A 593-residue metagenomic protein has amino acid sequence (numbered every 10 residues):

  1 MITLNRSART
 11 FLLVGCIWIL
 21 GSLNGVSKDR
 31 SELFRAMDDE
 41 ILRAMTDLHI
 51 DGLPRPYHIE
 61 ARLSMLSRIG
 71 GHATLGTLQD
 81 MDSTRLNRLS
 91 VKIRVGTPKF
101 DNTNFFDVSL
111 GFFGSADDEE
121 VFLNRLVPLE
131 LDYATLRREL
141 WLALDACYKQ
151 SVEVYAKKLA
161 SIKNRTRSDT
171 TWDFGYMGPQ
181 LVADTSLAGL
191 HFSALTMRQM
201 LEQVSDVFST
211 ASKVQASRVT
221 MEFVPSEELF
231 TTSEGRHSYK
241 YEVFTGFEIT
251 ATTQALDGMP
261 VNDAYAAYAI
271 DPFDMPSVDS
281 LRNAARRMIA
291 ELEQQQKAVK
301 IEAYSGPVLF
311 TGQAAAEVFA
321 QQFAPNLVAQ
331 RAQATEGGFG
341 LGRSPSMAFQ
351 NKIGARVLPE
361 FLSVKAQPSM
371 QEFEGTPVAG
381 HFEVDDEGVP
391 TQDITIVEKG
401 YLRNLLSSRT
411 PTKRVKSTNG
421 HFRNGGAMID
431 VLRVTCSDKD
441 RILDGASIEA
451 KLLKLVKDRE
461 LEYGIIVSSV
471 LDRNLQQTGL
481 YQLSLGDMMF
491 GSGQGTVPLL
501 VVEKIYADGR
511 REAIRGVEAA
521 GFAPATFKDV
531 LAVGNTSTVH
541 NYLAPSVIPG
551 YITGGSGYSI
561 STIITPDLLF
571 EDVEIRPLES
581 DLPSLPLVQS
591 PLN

Functional and structural regions predicted by a protein language model:
M1-L12: Bacterial N-terminal signal peptides that target proteins for export
F11-S22: Bacterial N-terminal signal peptides
L23-V384, Q392-D393, E398-Y401, A523-T526 (+3 more regions): Active-site bordering "gate/hinge" segments that shape substrate access to catalytic or cofactor-binding pockets
L341-G342, M347-N593: Dual-mode signal for accessory low-complexity, basic/Gly-rich regions
